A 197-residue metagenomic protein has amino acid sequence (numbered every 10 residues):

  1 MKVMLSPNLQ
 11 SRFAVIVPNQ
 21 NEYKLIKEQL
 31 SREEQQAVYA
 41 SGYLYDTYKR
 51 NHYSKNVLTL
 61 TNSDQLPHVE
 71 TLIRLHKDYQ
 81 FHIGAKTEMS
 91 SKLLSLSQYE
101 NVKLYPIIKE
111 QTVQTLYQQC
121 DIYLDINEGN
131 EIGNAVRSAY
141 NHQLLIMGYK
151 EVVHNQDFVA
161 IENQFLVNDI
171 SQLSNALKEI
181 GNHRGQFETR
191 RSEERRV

Functional and structural regions predicted by a protein language model:
M1-I16: Membrane-proximal helix-turn-helix segments that form the acceptor-binding/catalytic region of lipid-linked
K24-T59, T115: Acidic anion/phosphate-binding donor-loop and adjacent secondary structure in glycosyltransferase catalytic cores
Y43-S95: Conserved catalytic-core segment of nucleotide-activated headgroup transferases in glycan assembly
S91-I108: Nucleotide-activated donor-binding/catalytic signature segment of Leloir-type glycosyltransferases, i.e., the conserved
Q118-E131, L144: Acidic donor-binding loop of glycosyltransferase active sites
L145-K150: Short hydrophobic beta-strand element within catalytic cores of glycosyltransferases and related nucleotide-activated
I161-S171, E179-R184: Conserved acidic donor-binding segment of nucleotide-sugar-dependent glycosyltransferases
E193-V197: Conserved small/polar residues in nucleotide/adenosyl-binding loops
